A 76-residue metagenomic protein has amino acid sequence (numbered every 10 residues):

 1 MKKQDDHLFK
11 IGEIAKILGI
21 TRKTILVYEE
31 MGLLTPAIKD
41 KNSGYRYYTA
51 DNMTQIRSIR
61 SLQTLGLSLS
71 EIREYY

Functional and structural regions predicted by a protein language model:
M1-H7, I11-K16, T35-P36, A50-Y76: Arg/Lys-rich, alpha-helical DNA-contact motif
I14-A15, I25-Y28, Y48: Append "Primarily bacterial transcriptional regulators
I25-N42: Major-groove DNA-recognition helix of helix-turn-helix-type DNA-binding domains
S43-T49: Minor-groove-contacting beta-hairpin "wing" of winged helix-turn-helix DNA-binding domains
